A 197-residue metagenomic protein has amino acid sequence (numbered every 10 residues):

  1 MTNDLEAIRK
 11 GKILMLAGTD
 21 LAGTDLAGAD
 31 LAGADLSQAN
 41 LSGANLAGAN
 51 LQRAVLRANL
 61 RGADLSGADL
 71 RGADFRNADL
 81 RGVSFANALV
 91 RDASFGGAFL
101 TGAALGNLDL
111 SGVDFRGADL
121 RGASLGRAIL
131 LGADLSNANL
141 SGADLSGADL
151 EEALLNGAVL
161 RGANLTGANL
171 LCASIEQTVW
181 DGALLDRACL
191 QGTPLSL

Functional and structural regions predicted by a protein language model:
M1-L197: Tandem repeat scaffolds
